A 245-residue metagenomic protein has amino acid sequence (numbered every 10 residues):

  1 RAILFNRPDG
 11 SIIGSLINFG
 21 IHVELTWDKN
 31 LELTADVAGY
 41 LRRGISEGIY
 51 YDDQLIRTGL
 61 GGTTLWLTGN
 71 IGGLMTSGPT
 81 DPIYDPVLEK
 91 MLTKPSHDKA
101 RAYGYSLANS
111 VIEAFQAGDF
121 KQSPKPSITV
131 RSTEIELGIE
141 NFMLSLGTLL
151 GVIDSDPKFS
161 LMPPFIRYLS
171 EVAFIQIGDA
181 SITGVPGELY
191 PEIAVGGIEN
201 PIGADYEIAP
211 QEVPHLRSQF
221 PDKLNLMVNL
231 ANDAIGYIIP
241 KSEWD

Functional and structural regions predicted by a protein language model:
R1-D245: Non-catalytic substrate/cofactor recognition surfaces at enzyme active-site rims
